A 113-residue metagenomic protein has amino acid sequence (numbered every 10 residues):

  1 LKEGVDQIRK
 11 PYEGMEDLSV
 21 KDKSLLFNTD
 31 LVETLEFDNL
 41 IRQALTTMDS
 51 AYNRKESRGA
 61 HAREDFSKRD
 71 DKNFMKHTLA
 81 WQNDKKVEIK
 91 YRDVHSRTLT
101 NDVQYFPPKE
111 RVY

Functional and structural regions predicted by a protein language model:
L1-Y113: Glycine- and aromatic-enriched mobile tails/lids
